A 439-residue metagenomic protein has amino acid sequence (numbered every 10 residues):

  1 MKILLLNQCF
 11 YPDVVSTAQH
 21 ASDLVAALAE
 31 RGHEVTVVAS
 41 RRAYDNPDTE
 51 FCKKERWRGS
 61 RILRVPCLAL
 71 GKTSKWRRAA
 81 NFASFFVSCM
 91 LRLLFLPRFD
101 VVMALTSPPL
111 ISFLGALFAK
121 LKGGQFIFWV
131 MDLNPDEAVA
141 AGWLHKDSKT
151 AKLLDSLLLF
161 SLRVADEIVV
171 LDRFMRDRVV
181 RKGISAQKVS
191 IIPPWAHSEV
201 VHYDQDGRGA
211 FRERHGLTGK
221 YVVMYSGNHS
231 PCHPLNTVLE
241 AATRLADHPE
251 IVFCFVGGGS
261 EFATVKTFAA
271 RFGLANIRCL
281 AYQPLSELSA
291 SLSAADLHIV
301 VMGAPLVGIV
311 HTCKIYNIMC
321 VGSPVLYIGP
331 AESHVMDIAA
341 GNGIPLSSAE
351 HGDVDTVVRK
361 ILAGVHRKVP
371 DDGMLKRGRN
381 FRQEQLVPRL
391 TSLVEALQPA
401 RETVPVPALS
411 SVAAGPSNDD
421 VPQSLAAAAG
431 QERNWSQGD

Functional and structural regions predicted by a protein language model:
M1-R58, E395, R401-L409, A414-D439: N-terminal subdomain of nucleotide-sugar transferases
R41, F174, W195: Carbohydrate-associated surface elements
E50-E55, H202-G216: A short helix/loop element that forms part of the nucleotide-sugar donor recognition site in Leloir-type
L110-F113, L117-L121, S148-V170: Membrane-proximal helix-turn-helix segments that form the acceptor-binding/catalytic region of lipid-linked
L217-H233, L239-A242, C254: Conserved donor-binding/catalytic core segment of Leloir-type glycosyltransferases
H233, Y282-A290, H298-M319, P324-D337 (+1 more regions): Nucleotide-sugar-dependent
V256-G257, A263-S289: Nucleotide-activated donor-binding/catalytic signature segment of Leloir-type glycosyltransferases, i.e., the conserved
G352-T356, H366-E395: A charged, aromatic-enriched C-terminal amphipathic alpha-helix characteristic of glycosyltransferases across folds
